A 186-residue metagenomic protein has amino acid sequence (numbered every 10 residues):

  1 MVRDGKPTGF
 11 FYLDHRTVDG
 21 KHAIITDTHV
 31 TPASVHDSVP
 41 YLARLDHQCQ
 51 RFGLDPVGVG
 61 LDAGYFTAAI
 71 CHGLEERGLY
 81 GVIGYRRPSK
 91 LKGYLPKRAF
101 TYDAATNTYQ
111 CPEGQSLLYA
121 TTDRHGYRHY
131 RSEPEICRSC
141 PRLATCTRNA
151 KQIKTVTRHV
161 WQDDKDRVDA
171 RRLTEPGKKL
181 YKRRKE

Functional and structural regions predicted by a protein language model:
M1-E186: Anion-binding and metal-coordination hotspots
